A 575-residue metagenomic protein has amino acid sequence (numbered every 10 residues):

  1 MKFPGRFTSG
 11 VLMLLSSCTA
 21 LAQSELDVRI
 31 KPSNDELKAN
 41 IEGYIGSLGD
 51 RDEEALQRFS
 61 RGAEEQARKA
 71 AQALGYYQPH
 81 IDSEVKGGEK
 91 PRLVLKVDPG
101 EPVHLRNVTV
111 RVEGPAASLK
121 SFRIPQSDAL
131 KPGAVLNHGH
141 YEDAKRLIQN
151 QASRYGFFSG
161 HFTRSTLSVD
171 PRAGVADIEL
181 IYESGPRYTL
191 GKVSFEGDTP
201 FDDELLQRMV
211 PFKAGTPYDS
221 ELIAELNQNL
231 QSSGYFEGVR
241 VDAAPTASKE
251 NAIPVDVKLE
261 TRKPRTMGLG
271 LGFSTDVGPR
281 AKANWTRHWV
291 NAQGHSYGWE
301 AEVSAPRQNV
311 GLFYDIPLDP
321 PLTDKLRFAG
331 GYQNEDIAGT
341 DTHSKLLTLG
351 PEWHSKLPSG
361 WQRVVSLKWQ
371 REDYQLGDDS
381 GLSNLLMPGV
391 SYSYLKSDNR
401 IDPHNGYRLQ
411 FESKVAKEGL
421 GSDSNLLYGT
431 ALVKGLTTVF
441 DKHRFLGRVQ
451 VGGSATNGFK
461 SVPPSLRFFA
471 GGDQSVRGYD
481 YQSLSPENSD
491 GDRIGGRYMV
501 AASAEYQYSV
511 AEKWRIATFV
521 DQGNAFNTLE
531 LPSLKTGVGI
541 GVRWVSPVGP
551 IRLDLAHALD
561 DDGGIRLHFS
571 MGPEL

Functional and structural regions predicted by a protein language model:
M1-V11: Bacterial N-terminal signal peptides that target proteins for export
S16-T19: N-terminal signal peptide c-region/cleavage motif recognized by signal peptidases
Q23-D35, G46-T275, N284, G298-L318 (+2 more regions): Periplasmic polypeptide-binding modules associated with outer-membrane biogenesis and secretion
P32, G114, N334-D336, V415-G419 (+1 more regions): A generic structural motif
A117, D219-Q410, T437, Q474-G478 (+3 more regions): Gram-negative/organellar outer-membrane beta-barrel architecture
D128, R208-F212, N334-D336, F411-V415: Short, hydrophobic beta-strand segments
K213-P217, W289, L531-L534, G539: C-terminal soluble interaction/assembly domains
V255-E260, L269-N284, K356, M387-V545 (+2 more regions): Extended beta-strand-rich architecture
